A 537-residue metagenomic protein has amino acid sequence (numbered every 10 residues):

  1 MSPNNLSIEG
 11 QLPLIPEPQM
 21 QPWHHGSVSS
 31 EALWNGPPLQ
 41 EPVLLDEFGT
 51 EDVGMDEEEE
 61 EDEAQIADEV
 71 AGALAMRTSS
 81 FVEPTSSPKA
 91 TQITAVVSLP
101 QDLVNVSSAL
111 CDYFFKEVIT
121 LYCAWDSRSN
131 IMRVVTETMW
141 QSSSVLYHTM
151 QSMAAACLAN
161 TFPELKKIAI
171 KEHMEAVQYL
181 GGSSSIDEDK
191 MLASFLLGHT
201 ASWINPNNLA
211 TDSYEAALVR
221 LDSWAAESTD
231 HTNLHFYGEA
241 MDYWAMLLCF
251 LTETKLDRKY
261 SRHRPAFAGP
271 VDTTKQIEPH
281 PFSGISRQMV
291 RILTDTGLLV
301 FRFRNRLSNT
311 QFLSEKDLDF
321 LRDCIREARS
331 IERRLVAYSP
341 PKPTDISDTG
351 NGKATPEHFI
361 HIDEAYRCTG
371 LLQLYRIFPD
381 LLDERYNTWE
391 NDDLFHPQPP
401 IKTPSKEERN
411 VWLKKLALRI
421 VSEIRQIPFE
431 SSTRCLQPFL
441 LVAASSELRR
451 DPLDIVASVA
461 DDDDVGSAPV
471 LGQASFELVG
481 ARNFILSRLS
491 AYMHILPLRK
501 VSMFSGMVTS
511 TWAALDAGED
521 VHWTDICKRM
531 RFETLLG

Functional and structural regions predicted by a protein language model:
M1-I186, N207-G537: Intrinsically disordered, low-complexity activation-like regions
A201-N205: A short, glycine/acidic-enriched catalytic loop
